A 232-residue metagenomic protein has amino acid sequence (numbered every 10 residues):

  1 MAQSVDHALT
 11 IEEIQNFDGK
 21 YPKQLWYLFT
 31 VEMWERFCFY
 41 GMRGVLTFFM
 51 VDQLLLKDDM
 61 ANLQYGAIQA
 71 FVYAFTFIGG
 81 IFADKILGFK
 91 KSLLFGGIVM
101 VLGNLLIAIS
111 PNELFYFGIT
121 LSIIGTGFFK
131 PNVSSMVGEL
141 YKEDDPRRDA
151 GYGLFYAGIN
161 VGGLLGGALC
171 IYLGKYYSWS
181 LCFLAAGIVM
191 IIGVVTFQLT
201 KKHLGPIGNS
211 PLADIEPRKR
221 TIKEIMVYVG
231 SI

Functional and structural regions predicted by a protein language model:
M1-K23, E143, I171-I232: Intracellular loop-helix junctions on the cytosolic face of multi-pass helical membrane proteins
M33, G103, L114-F129: Hydrophobic core of transmembrane alpha-helices in multi-pass small-molecule transporters, especially MFS/SLC-type
M42-Q64: Short amphipathic helix-loop junctions that connect adjacent transmembrane helices in Major Facilitator Superfamily/SLC
L55, L87, I109-E113: Helix-breaking motifs and short loop linkers at transmembrane-helix boundaries and internal kinks in secondary membrane
G66-D84, K130: Central cavity-lining transmembrane alpha-helices of secondary-active solute carriers, predominantly the Major
K85-G97, D144: Cytoplasmic membrane-interface "Motif A"-like loop-to-helix N-cap segments of 12-TM Major Facilitator Superfamily
L94-Y116: C-terminal ends and interior cores of transmembrane alpha-helices in multi-pass membrane transporters/permeases
F128-E143: Intracellular juxtamembrane helix-capping segments at the cytosolic ends of symmetry-related transmembrane helices
